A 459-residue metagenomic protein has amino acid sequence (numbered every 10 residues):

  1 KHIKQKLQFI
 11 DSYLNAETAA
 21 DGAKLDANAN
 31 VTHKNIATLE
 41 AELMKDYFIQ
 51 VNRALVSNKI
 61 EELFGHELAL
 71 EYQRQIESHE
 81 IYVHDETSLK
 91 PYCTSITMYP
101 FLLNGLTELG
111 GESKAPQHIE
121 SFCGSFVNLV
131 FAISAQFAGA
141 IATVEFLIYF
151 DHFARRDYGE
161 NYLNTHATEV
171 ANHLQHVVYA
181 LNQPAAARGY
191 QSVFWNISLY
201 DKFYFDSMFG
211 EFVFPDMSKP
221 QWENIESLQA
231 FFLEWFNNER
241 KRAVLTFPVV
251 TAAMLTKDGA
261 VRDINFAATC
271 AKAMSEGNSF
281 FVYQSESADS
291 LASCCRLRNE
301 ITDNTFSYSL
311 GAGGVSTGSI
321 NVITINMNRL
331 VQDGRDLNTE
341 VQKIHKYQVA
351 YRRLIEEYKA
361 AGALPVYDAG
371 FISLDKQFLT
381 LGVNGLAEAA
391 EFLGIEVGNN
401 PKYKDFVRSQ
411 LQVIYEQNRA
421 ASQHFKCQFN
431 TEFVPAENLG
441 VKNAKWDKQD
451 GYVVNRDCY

Functional and structural regions predicted by a protein language model:
K4-D375, E396, N400-Y459: Conserved catalytic cores of very large enzyme subunits
I148, L379-F392: Contiguous, well-ordered alpha-helical segments that form the cores/surfaces of helical PPI scaffolds
